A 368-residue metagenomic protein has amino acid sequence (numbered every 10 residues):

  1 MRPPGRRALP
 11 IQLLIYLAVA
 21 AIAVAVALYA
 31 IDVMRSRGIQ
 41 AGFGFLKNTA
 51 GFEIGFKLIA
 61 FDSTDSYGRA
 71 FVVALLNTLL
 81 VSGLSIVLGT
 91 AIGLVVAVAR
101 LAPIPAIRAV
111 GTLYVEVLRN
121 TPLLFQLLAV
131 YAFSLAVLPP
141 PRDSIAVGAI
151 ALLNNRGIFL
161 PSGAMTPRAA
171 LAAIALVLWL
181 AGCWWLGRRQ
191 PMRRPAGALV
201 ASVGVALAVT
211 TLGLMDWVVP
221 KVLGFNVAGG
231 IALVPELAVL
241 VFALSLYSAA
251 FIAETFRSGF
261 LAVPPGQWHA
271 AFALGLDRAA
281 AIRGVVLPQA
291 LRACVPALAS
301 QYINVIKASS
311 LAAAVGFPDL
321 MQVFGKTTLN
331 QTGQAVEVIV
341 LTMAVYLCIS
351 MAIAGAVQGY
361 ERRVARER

Functional and structural regions predicted by a protein language model:
M1-R368: Transmembrane alpha-helices and adjacent helix-loop boundaries
